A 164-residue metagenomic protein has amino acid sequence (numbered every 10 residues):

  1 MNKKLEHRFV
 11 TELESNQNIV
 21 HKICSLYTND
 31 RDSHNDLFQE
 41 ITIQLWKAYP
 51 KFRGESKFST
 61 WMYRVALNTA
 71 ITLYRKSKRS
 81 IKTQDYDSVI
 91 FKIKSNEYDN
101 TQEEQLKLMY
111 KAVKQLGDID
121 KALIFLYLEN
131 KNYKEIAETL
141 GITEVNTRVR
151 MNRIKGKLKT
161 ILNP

Functional and structural regions predicted by a protein language model:
M1-K22, N35: A short, charge-rich alpha-helical start-of-domain segment used by transcription regulators
E12, N16, V20, I41 (+2 more regions): Residue-level preference for hydrophobic side chains embedded in well-ordered alpha helices
D36-I43, K47, S56-N68: Structural recognition of an alpha-helix C-terminal capping motif at a helix-to-coil junction
I41, V65, L123-I124, I136-A137 (+1 more regions): Hydrophobic positions on the alpha-helical face of helix-turn-helix-like DNA-binding modules
K51, R64-Q84, Q102, R153: Arg/Lys-rich amphipathic alpha helix in sigma70-family domain 2
S80-M109, N132-Y133: Internal acidic/polar
Q115-E135, T139: Short amphipathic alpha helix immediately N-terminal
L140-P164: DNA-recognition helix of helix-turn-helix
